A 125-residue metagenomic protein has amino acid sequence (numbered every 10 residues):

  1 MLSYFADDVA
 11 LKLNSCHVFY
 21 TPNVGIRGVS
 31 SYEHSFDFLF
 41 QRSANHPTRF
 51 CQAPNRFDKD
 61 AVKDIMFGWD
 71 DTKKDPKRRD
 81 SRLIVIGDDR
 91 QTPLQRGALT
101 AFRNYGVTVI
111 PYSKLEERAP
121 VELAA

Functional and structural regions predicted by a protein language model:
M1, D7-L11, S15, K59-A125: Charged, structured surface patches that assemble and position nucleic-acid processing machinery
A10-S30: A short acidic/basic microdomain associated with nuclease active sites
Y32-S35: A short, glycine/Asx- and small/polar-enriched loop/turn that sits immediately N-terminal to a beta-strand
L39-F50: Active-site beta-strand-loop-beta-strand hairpin of nuclease catalytic cores that positions key catalytic residues
A53-D58: Glycine-rich phosphate-binding "P-loop"
